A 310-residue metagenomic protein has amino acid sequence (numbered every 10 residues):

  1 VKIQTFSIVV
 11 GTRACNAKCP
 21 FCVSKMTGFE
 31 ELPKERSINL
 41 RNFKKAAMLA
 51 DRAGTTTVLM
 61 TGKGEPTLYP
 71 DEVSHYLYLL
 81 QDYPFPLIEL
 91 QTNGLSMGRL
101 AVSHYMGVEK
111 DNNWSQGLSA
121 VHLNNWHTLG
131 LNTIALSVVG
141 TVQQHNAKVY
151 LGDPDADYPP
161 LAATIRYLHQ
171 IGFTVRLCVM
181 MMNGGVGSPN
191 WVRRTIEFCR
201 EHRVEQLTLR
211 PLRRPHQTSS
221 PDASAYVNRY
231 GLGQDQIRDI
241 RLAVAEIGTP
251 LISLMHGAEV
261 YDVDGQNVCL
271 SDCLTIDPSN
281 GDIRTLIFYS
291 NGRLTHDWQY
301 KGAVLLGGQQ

Functional and structural regions predicted by a protein language model:
V1-N42, R52-G54: Canonical Radical SAM [4Fe-4S] cluster-binding loop centered on the CxxxCxxC motif and its immediate flanking residues
G11, V23-S24, L136-T141, L209-L212: Short loop/turn segments at strand-loop or loop-helix junctions that form parts of catalytic or ligand-binding pockets
C15, S96, G140-T141, M182 (+4 more regions): Short, solvent-exposed loop/turn segments at secondary-structure junctions
E31-K34, Q144-A162, R166-P278: Radical SAM enzyme [4Fe-4S]-AdoMet core and its adjacent flexible, acidic and glycine-rich loops/tails across
F43-M60, P70-G184, P189: Radical SAM/AdoMet-radical enzyme domain recognition
K63: Conserved strand-to-loop "acid loop" that flanks and positions the catalytic carboxylate
D277-Q310: Radical SAM enzyme core and accessory elements
